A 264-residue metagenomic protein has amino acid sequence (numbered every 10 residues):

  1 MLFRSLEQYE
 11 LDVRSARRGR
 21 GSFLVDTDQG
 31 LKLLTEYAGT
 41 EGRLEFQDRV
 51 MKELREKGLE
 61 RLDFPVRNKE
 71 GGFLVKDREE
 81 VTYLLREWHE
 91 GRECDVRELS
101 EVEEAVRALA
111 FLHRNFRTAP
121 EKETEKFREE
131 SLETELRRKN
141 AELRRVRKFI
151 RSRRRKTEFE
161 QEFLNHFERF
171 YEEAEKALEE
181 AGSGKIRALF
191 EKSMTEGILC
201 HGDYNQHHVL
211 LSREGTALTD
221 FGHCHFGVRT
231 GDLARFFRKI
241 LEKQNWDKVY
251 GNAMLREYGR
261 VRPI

Functional and structural regions predicted by a protein language model:
L6-R18: Short secondary-structure junctions
S22-L24, P65, E179-G231: Active-site acidic catalytic loop and adjacent metal/ATP-binding pocket of ATP-dependent phosphoryl transfer enzymes
L24-V25, E36, W88, L211: Conserved hydrophobic "DFG−1" position in protein kinase catalytic cores
V25, L74-R78, G227: Short glycine-biased active-site loop of nucleotidyltransferases that positions the nucleotide triphosphate and helps
G30-K126: ATP-binding pocket architecture of kinase catalytic cores
T35-E41, E123-L199: ATP-dependent phospho-/nucleotidyl transfer catalytic cores
T230-P263: Active-site activation/catalytic loop segments of kinase-like enzymes and analogous catalytic loops in related
